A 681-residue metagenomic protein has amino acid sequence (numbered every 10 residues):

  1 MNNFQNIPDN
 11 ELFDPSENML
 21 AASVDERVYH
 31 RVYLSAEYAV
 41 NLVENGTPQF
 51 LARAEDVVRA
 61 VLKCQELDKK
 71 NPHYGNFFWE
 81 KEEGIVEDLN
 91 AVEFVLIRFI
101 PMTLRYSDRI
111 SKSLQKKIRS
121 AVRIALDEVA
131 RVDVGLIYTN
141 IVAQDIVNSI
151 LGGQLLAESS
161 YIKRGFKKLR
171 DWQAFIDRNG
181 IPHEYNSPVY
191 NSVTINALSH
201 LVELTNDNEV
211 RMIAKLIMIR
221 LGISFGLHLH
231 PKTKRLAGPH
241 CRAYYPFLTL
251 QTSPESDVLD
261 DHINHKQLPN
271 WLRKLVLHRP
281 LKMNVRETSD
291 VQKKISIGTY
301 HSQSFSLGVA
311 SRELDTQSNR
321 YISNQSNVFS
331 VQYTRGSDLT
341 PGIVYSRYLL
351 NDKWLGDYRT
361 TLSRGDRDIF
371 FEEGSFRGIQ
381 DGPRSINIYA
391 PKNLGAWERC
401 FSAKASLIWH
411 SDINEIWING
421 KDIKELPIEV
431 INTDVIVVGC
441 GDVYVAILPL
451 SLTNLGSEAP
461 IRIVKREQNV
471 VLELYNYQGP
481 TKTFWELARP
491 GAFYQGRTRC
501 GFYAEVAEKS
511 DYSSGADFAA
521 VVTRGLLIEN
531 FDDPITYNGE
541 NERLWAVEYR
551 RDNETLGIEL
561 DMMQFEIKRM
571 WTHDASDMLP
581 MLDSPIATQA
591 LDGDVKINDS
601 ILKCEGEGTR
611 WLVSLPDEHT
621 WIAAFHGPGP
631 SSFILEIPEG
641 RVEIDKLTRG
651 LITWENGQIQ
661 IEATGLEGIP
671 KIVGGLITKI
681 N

Functional and structural regions predicted by a protein language model:
M1-H30: Boundary/entry segment of secreted carbohydrate-active catalytic domains
N3, R27, E44, K69-H73 (+2 more regions): Long, contiguous N-terminal structural blocks used for assembly/anchoring
E26-T205: Aromatic-lined, polymer-binding surfaces characteristic of secreted/periplasmic polysaccharide-degrading enzymes
P72, S306, S311-E313, K392 (+1 more regions): A broadly conserved detector of short glycine/acidic/proline-rich loop/turn motifs that flank catalytic sites and bind
T205-L314: Carbohydrate-active enzyme catalytic cores, enriched for enzymes that act on polyanionic acidic polysaccharides
V210-L216, S311-R312, R320-Q325, E398-S406: Composition- and surface-driven signal marking solvent-exposed, interaction-prone regions in large proteins
R286-L362, D366-R367: Non-catalytic interaction/regulatory modules that flank or connect domains
G356-N681: Extended repeat-based interaction scaffolds and adjacent low-complexity, acidic/S/T/P-biased segments that form broad
